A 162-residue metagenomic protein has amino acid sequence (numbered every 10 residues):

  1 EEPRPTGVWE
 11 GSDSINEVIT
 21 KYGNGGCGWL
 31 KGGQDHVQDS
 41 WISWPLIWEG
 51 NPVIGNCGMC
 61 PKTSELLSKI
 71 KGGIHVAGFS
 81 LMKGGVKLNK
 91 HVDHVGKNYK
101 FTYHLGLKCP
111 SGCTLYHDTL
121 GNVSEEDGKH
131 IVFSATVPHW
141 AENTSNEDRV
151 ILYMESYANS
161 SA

Functional and structural regions predicted by a protein language model:
E1-F101, K108-C113, H117-V123, E142-Y153 (+1 more regions): Fe(II)/2-oxoglutarate oxygenase catalytic core
Y103-G106, H130-I131: His/acidic/aromatic-lined binding-pocket segments of jelly-roll/cupin-type domains and related regulatory beta-sandwich
L107-C109, A135-V137, S156: Short leucine-rich amphipathic alpha-helical surface patches
V123-P138: Conserved metal-binding segment of the jelly-roll/cupin
